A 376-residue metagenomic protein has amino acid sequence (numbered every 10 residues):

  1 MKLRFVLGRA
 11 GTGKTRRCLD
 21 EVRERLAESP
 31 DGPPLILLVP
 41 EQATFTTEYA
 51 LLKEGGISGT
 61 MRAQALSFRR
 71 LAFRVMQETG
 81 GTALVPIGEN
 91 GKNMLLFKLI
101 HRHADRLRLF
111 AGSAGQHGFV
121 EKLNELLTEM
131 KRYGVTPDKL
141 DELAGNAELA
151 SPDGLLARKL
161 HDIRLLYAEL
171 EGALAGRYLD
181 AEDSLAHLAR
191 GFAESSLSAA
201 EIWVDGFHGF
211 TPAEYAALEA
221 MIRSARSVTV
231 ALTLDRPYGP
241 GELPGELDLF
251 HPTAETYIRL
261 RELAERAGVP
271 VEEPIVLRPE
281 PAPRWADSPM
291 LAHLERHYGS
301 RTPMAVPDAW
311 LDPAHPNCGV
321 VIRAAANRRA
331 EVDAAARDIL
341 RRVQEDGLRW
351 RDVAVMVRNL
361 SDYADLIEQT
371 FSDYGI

Functional and structural regions predicted by a protein language model:
K2-S67, L84, L218-E219, P244-E246 (+1 more regions): Anion-coordinating catalytic cores for phosphoryl-, nucleotidyl-, and glycosidic chemistry
K2-V6, K14, R102-G206, A213 (+3 more regions): Accessory N-terminal region flanking or inserted into the helicase ATPase core in nucleic-acid motor proteins
G11-T15, G88-K92, R177-L185, L249-T256 (+1 more regions): Phosphate/oxyanion-binding active-site loops and adjacent basic polyanion-contact surfaces
A27-G32, E194-I202, I222-R223: Flexible, charged surface loops at secondary-structure boundaries
D31-G145, S151-G154: Conserved P-loop NTPase-based nucleic-acid remodeling module centered on helicase motor cores
F45-T47, A72-R74, T211-P212, P237-P240 (+1 more regions): Short catalytic/ligand-binding loop motif for oxyanion handling, primarily in non-cytosolic enzymes, centered on
I202-A286: Extended, H/D-rich, highly charged conserved domains that either
